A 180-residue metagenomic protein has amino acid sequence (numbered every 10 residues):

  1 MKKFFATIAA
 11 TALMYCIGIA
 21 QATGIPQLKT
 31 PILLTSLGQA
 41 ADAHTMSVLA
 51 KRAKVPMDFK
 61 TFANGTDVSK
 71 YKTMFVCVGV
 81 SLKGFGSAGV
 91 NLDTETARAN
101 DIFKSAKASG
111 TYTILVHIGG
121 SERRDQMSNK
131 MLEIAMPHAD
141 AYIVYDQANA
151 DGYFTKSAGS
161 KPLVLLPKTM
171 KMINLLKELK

Functional and structural regions predicted by a protein language model:
M1-F4: Positively charged n-region of N-terminal signal peptides that target proteins for export
T7-G18: Bacterial N-terminal signal peptides
A22-Q27, L33, D146-K180: Charged, low-complexity C-terminal accessory regions
Q27-R52: Short, charged N-terminal beta->alpha structural module
A50-K70: A short, well-structured beta->alpha microelement
G86-G110, S157-V164: A short, gly/pro- and small-residue-rich
E95-N129, K171-K180: Ser/Thr/Gly-rich flexible loops in soluble cytosolic domains mediating phosphotransfer, phosphorylation
R124-K156: Structural recognition of alpha->loop->beta junctions
